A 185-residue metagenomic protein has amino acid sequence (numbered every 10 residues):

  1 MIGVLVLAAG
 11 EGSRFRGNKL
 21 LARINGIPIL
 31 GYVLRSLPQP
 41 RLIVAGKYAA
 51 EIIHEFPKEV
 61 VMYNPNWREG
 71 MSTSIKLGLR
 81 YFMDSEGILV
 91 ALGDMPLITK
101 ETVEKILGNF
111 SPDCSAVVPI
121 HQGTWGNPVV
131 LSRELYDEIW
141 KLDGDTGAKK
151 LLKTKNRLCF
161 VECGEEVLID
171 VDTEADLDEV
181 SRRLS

Functional and structural regions predicted by a protein language model:
M1-V4, K141-S185: Conserved alpha/beta core of the MobA/IspD/sugar-nucleotide pyrophosphorylase nucleotidyltransferase superfamily
M1-W125, N156-G164: Nucleotide and nucleotide-moiety/phosphate-recognizing core
S13, A50-H54, D137, I169 (+1 more regions): Alpha-helical elements of the RecA-like P-loop NTPase motor core of helicases
G17, T102, L135, G147-A148: Hydrophobic alpha-helical segments typical of transmembrane helices and their membrane-interface/capping positions
N18-K19, I139-L142: Short, solvent-exposed loop/turn segments at secondary-structure boundaries
V103, L135-I139, D176-L177: A generic structural signal for short hydrophobic patches within well-formed alpha-helices
N127-L131, I169-D170: Short glycine- and hydrophobic/aromatic-rich loop-to-beta-strand nucleating segment in the catalytic cores
